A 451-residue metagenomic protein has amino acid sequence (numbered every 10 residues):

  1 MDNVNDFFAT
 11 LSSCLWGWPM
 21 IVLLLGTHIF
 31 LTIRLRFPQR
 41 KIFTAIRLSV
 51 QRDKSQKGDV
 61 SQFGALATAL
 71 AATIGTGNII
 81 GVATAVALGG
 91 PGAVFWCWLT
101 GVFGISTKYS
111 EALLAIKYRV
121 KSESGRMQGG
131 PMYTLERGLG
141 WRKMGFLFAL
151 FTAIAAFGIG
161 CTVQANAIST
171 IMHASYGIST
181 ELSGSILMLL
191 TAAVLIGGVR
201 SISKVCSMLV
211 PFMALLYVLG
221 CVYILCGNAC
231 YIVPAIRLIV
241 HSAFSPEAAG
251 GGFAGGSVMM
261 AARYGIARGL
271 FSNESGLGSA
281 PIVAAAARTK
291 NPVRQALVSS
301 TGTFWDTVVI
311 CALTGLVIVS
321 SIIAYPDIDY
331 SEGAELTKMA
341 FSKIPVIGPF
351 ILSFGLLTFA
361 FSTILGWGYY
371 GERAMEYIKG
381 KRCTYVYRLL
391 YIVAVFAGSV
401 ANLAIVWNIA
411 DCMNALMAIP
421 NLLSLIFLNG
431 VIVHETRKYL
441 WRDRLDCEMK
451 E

Functional and structural regions predicted by a protein language model:
M1-T76, V86-A93, G104, F396 (+1 more regions): N-terminal alpha-helical transmembrane segments of multi-pass membrane transport and channel/translocase proteins
N3, L35-Q39, G77-V82, G158-S169 (+5 more regions): Transmembrane helix-loop junctions in multi-pass membrane proteins
I21-G26, S61-A69, W141-A155, S185-I186 (+5 more regions): Select transmembrane alpha-helical segments in multipass membrane proteins
L23-F30, R34-R47, N166-M172, S179-V240 (+2 more regions): Membrane-interface loop-to-helix entry segments
T27, L31-T32, T100-G125, P131-V194 (+1 more regions): Helix-loop-helix module between adjacent transmembrane segments
F37-S61, T84-V86, G90-V94, W98 (+5 more regions): Flexible loop linkers connecting adjacent transmembrane helices in multi-pass alpha-helical membrane transporters
Q56-L88, L114-M132, E136-G138, L150-A153 (+2 more regions): Alpha-helical membrane segments and immediately flanking helix-loop junctions that form or couple to the substrate/ion
E111-Y118, V222-L238, P246, G250-F253 (+4 more regions): Extracellular/periplasmic helix-exit of transmembrane alpha-helices
